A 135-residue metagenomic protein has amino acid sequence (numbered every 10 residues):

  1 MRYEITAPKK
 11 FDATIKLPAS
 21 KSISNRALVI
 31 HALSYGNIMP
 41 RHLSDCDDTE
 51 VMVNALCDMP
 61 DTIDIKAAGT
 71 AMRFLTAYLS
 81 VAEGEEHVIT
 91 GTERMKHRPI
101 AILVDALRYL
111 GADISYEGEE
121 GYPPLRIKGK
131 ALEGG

Functional and structural regions predicted by a protein language model:
M1-G135: Structural preference for solvent-exposed beta-strand-turn elements and adjacent flexible terminal/loop segments within
